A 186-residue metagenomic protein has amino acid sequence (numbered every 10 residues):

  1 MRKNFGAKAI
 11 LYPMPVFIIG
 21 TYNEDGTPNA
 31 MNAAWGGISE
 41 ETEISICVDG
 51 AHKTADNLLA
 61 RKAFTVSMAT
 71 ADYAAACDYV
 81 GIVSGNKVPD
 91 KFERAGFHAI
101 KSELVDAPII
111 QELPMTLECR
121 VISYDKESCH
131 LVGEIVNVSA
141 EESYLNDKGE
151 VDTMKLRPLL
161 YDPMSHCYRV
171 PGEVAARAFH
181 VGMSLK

Functional and structural regions predicted by a protein language model:
M1-K186: Basic, polyanion-binding surface patches
